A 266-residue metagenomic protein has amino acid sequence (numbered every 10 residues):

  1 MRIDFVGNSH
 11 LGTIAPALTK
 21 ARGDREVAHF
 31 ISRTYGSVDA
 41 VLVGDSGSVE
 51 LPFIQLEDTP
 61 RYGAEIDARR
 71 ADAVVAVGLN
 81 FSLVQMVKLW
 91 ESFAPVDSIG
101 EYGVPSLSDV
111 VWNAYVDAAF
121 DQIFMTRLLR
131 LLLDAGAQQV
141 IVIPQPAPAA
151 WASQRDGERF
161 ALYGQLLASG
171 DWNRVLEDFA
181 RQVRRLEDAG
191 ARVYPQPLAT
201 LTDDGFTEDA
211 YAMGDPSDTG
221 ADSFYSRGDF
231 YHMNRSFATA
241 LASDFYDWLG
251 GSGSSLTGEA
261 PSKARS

Functional and structural regions predicted by a protein language model:
M1-A21, Y35-V41, G47-L51, L79-L83 (+1 more regions): Catalytic nucleophile-elbow at a beta strand-turn-alpha helix junction centered on a G-D-S/GDSL motif, marking
M1-I31, G253-L256, P261-S266: N-terminal pre-catalytic "stem/leader" segment of glycosyltransferase-like enzymes
A17, E65, R127-L131, Q182 (+2 more regions): A generic secondary-structure signal
T19-G47, W90-W112: Adenosine ribonucleotide-centric catalytic and binding domains
G44-E50, G157, G205-D218: Charged, often glycine-rich, active-site loop that binds/positions anionic groups
V49-R69: Short, well-structured alpha-helical segments in soluble
A68-E208: Alpha-helical cap/lid subdomain in secreted, periplasmic, or secretory-pathway luminal O-acyl-processing enzymes
M213-S262: Histidine-centered active-site loop/cap adjacent to the catalytic His in serine esterases/O-acetyl transfer systems
